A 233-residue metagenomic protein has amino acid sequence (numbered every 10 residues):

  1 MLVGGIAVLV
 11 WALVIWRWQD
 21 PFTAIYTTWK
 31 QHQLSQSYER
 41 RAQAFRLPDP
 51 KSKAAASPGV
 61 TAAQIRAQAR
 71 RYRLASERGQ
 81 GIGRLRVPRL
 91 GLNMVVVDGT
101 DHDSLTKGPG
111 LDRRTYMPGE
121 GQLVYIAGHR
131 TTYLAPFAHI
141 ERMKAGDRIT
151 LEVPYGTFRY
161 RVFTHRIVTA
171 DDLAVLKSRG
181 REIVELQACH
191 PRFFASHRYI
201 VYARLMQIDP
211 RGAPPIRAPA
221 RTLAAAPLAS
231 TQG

Functional and structural regions predicted by a protein language model:
L2-G233: Solvent-exposed, non-transmembrane regions of membrane-associated and secreted proteins
